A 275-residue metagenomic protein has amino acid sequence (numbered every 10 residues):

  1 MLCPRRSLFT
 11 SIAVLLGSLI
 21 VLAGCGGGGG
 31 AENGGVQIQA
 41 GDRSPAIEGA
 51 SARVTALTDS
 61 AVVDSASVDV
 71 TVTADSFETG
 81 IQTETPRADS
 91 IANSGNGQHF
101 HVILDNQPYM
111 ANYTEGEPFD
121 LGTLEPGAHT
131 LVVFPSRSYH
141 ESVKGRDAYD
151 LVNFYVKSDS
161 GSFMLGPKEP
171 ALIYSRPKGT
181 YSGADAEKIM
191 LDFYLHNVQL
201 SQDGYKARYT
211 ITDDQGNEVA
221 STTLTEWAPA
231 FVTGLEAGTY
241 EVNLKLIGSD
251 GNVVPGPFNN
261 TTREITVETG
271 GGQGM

Functional and structural regions predicted by a protein language model:
V21-G24: C-terminal motif of bacterial Sec signal peptides marking the signal peptidase cleavage site
G26-G29: Bacterial signal peptide processing site
E32-A66, Y155-A184, G270-M275: Short, compositionally biased P/S/T/A/G/V-rich stretches that sit at domain boundaries
F77-V102, H196-T210: Solvent-exposed loop/turn segments flanking beta-strands in beta-repeat/beta-sandwich domains
P108-E115, V219-E226: Short beta-strand segments within Ig-like beta-sandwich modules, predominantly Fibronectin type-III
G122-A128, V232-T239: Surface-exposed, short loops/turns at beta-strand junctions within beta-sandwich domains
S136-K144, G216, I247-G256: Short acidic/polar inter-strand loop motif in beta-rich domains
